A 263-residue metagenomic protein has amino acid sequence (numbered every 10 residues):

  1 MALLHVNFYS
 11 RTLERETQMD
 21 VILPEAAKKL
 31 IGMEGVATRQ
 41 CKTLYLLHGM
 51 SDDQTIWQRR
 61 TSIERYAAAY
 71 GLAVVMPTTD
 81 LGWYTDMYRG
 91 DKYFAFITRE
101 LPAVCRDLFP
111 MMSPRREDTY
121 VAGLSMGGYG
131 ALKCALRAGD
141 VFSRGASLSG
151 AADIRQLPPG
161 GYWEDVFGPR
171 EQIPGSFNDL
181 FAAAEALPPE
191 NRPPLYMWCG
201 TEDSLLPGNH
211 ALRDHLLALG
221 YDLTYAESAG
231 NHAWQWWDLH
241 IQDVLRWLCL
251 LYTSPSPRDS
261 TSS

Functional and structural regions predicted by a protein language model:
M1-S254: Non-catalytic cap/lid and distal C-terminal segments of serine-dependent acyl enzymes
Y252-S263: Single conserved hydrophobic/aromatic residue that forms the stacking wall/gate of nucleotide- or nucleobase-binding
